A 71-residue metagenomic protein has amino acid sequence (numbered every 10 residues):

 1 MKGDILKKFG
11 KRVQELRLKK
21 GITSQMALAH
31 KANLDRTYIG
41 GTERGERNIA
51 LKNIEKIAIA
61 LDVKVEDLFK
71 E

Functional and structural regions predicted by a protein language model:
M1-K20: A short, Lys/Arg-rich alpha-helix, primarily the initiator
K11, I22-S24, I49: Residue-level signal for the short linker/turn that defines the boundary of a DNA-recognition helix
Q14, M26, E55: Residues within the helices of the helix-turn-helix
R17, A29, A58: The alpha-helix within a helix-turn-helix
L18, N33, R44, E55: Residue-level detection of the helix-turn-helix DNA-binding "recognition helix"
I22-G41: Short alpha-helical DNA-recognition segment
K52-D67: DNA major-groove recognition helix of helix-turn-helix/homeodomain DNA-binding modules
K70-E71: Phosphate-coordinating loops and pocket residues in cytosolic domains that bind phosphorylated ligands
